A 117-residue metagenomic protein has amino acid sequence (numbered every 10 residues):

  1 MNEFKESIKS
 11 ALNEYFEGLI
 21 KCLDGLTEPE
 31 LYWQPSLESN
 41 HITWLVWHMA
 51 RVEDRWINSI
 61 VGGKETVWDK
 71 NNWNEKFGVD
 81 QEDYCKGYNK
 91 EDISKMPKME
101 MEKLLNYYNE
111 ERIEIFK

Functional and structural regions predicted by a protein language model:
M1-S7, D54-F116: Short, helix-capping/interhelical loops that line the mouth of catalytic, cofactor-, or ligand-binding pockets
S7-A11, K21-D24: Basic/aromatic DNA-contact patch characteristic of tyrosine site-specific recombinases
L12-L19, I42-I57, Y108-I115: Alpha-helical transition-metal enzyme core signature, strongest for iron centers
E17-H41, N58-K70, K117: Helix-loop segments that flank and shape redox-cofactor active sites
